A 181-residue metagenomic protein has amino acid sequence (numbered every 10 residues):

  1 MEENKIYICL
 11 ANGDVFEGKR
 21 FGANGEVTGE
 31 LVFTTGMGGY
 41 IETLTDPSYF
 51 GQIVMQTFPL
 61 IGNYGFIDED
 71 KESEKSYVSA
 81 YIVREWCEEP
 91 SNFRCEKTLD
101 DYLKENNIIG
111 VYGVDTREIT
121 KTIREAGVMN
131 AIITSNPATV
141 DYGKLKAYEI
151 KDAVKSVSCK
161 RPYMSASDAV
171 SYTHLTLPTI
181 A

Functional and structural regions predicted by a protein language model:
E2-Y172: RNA-binding accessory domains that recognize and position tRNA/RNA substrates
H174-A181: Single conserved hydrophobic/aromatic residue that forms the stacking wall/gate of nucleotide- or nucleobase-binding
